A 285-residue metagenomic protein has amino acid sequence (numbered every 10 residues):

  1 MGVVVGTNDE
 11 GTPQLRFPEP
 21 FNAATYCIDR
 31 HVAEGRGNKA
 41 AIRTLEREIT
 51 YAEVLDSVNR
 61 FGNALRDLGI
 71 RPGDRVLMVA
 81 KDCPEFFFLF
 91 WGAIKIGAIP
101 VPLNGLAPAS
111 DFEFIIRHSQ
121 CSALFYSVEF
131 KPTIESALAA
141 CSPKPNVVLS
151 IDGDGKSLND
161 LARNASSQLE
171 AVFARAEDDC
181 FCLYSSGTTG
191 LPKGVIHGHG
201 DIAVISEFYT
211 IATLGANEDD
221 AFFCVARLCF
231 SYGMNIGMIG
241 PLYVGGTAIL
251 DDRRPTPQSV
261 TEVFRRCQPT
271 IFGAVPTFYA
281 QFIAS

Functional and structural regions predicted by a protein language model:
G2, F17-A41, C180: A short N-terminal helical cap/helix-turn-helix that marks the beginning of AMP-binding/adenylate-forming
N38, S150, R163-Y184, L191 (+1 more regions): Conserved pre-ATP/AMP-binding loop-to-beta segment of ANL
N38-W91, P108-E113, G200: Conserved AMP-binding/adenylate-forming core of the ANL superfamily
T50-A52, F173, C180-I205: Conserved AMP-binding A3 loop
D67-L68, W91, K95-L161, R265 (+1 more regions): Structural core segment of the AMP-binding/adenylate-forming
R75, K81-V101, G105-A109, R117-A123 (+3 more regions): A short helix-loop-beta submotif of the ANL/AMP-binding
K81, Y126-E135, A226, P269-S285: Adenylate-forming
A203-C224, S231-I271, A280-Q281, S285: Conserved AMP-binding/adenylation subdomain of ANL enzymes
